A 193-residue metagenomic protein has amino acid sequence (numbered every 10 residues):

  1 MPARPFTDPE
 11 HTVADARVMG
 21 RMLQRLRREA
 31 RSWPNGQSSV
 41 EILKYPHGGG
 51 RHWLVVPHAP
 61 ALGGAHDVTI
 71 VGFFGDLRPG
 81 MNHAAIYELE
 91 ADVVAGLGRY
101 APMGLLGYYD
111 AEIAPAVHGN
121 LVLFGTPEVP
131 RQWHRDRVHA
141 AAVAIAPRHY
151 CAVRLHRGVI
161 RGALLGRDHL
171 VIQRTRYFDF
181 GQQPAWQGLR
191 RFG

Functional and structural regions predicted by a protein language model:
M1-I113, Q132, G158-G193: Short S/T/G/P-rich N-terminal loop/turn motif that feeds into the first structured element of a domain
V68-I70, G119, A152: Beta-strand-rich binding-surface signature of beta-sandwich/beta-barrel folds used to engage anionic ligands
F74, L121-G125: Short hydrophobic/aromatic beta-strand micro-patches that form the beta-sheet surface supporting nucleotide- or nucleic
A114-H118: Short acidic/glycine-enriched loop/turn segments that link adjacent beta-strands
T126-D136: Short amphipathic alpha-helices within nucleic acid-binding modules
V143-R157: Conserved short beta-strand edge segments in small beta-sheet-based binding/regulatory domains
